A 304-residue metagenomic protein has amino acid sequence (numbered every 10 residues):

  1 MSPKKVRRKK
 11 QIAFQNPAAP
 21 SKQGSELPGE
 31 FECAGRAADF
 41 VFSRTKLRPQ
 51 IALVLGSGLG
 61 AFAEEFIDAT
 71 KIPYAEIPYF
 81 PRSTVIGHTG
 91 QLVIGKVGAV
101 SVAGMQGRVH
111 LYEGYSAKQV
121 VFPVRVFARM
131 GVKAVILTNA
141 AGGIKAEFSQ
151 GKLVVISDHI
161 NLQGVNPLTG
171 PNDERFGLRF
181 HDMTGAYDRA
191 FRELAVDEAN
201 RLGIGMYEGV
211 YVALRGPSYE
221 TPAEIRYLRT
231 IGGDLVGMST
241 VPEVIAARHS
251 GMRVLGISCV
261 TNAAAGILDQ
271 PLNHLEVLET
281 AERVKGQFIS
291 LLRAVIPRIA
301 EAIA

Functional and structural regions predicted by a protein language model:
S2-N16, P20-M183: Metabolite-binding pocket within alpha/beta catalytic cores that recognizes anionic/polar moieties
F40, R44, A190, L194-I204 (+1 more regions): Generic non-transmembrane alpha-helical segments
F127-G131, R229, R248: Non-catalytic positions within long, well-ordered alpha-helices that form the structural scaffold/packing of enzyme
K133-A134, D234, R253: Short acidic/polar active-site loop segments enriched in Thr and Asp
E198-D234: Active-site/ligand-binding-proximal alpha/beta "capping" segment
M238-E276: Zn-dependent metallopeptidase/amidohydrolase metal-coordination segment
A264-A304: His/Asp/Glu-rich mid-to-C-terminal helical/loop segments that flank catalytic regions of hydrolases
